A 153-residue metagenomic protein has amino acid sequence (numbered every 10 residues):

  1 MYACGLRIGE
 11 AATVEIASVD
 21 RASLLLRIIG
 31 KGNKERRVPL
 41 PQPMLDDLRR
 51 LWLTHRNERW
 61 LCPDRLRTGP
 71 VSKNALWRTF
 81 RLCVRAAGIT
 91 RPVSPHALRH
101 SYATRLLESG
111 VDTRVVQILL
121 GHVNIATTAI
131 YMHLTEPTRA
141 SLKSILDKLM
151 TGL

Functional and structural regions predicted by a protein language model:
A3, R81, R99-V123: C-terminal catalytic core of tyrosine-transesterase DNA break-rejoin enzymes
L6-R50: Conserved tyrosine-mediated DNA breakage-rejoining catalytic core shared by Y-recombinases
V19-R21, S72, T90-P92, V111-M132 (+3 more regions): Short, polar N-cap/turn motifs at the start of nucleic acid-interacting alpha helices
L26-R27, R91-V93: A short linear hydrophobic-aromatic micro-motif
V38, D47-R50, L134-L153: DNA/chromatin major-groove-contacting recognition/catalytic segments
P41-T90: Active-site/catalytic core of tyrosine-dependent DNA strand-transfer enzymes
